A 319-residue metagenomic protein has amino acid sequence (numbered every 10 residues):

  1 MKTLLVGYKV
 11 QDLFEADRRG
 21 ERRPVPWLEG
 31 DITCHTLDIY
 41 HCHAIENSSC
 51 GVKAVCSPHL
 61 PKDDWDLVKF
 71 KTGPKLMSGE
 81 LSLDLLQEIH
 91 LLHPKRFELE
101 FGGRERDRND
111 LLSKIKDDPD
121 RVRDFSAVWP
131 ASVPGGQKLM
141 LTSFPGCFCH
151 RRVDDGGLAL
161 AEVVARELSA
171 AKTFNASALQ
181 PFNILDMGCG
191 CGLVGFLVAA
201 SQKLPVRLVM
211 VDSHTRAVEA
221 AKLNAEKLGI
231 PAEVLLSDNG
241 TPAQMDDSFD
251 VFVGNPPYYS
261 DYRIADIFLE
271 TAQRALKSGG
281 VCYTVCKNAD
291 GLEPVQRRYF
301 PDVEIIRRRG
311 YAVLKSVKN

Functional and structural regions predicted by a protein language model:
M1-C50, D155-G254: Conserved SAM/SAH cofactor-binding pocket of Class I
S57-L60, L236-A243, G310: Conserved SAM/SAH-binding loop
L67-G79, M187-G195, F249-D261: Conserved proline-anchored active-site loop of SAM-dependent methyltransferases that bridges a beta-strand
P74-P134: N-terminal auxiliary segments of SAM/dcSAM-dependent transferases
L83-P94, D266-S278: A short glycine-rich, Lys/Arg-flanked "PGG" loop and its adjoining helix->strand segment in the class I
H93-F97, P205-V206, G280: A short helix->loop->beta-strand "cap" motif at the edges of active sites that frequently abuts
E105-W129, C147, N288-N319: Class I S-adenosyl-L-methionine
S113-A178: SAM-dependent Rossmann-like transferase core, predominantly class I methyltransferases with a strong bias toward
